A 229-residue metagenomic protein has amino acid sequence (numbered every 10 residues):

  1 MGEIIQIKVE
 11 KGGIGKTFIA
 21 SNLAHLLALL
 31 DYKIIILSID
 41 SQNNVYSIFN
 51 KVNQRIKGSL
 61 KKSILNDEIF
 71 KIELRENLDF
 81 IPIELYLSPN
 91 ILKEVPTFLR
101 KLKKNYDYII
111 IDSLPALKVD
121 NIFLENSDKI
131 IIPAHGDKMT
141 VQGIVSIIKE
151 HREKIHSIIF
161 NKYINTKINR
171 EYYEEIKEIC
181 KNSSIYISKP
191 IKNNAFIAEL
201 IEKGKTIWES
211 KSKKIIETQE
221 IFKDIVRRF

Functional and structural regions predicted by a protein language model:
G2-Q42: Walker A/P-loop phosphate-binding motif and the immediately C-terminal alpha-helix
L29, K33-N105, E202: P-loop/Walker-type NTP enzyme "switch/lid" segment
N105-D120: Glycine-rich phosphate-binding loop used to anchor ATP phosphates in small-molecule kinases, encompassing both
Y108, K129-I130, S157, K189: Well-ordered beta-strand positions
V119-D137: Inter-motif core of Ras-like GTPase G domains
V141-I155: Anionic-ligand binding region
Y163-W208: Beta-strand-loop-alpha "switch" segments that mediate conformational coupling across diverse proteins
I207-F229: NTP-binding/hydrolysis catalytic cores, primarily Walker-type P-loop NTPases
